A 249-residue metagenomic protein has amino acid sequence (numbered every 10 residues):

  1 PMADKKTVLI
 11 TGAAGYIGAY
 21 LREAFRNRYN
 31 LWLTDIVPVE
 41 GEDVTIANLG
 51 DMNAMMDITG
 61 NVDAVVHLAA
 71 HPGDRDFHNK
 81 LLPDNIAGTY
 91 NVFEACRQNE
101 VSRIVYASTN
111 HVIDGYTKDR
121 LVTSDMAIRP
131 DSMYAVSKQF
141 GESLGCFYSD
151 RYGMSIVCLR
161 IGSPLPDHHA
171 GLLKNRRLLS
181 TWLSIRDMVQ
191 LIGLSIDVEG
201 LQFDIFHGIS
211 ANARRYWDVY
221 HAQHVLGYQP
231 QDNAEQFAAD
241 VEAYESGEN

Functional and structural regions predicted by a protein language model:
V8-R26: N-terminal Rossmann NAD(P)H-binding glycine-rich loop of SDR-like oxidoreductase domains
L49-D84: NAD(P)H-binding glycine-rich loop region in Rossmannoid oxidoreductase-like domains and their noncatalytic homologs
V65, D76-I104: NAD(P)-cofactor binding segment of oxidoreductase domains
N91-R129: Conserved Rossmann-fold NAD(P)-dependent oxidoreductase catalytic core, especially the SDR/UDP-sugar
M126, M133-F140: Active-site helix of classical SDR
E142-D167: Conserved beta-loop-beta element that borders a ligand/cofactor-binding pocket
I161-H168, W182-F203, A211: Alpha-helical substrate-binding/gating segment
D204-I205, A211-Q229, Y244-N249: Conserved C-terminal active-site "lid" loop/helix of NAD(P)H-dependent oxidoreductases that clamps the redox cofactor
